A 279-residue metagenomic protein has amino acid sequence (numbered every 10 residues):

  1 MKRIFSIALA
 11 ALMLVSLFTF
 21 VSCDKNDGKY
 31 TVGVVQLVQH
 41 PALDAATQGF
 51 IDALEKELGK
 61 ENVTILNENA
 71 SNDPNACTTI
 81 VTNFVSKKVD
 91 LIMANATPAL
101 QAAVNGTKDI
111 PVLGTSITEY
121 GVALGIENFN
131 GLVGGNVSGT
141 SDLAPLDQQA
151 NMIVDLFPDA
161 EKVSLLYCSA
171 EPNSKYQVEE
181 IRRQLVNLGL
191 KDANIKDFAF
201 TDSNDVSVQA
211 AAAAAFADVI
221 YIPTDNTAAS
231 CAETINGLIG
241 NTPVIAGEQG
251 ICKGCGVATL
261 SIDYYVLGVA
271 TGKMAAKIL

Functional and structural regions predicted by a protein language model:
M1-T31, K56, K60: Short, low-complexity disordered leader/linker segments with a strong preference for bacterial N-terminal type II
N26, Q48-N69, G189: Signal peptide-proximal N-terminal region of secreted/periplasmic/extracellular or secretory-lumen proteins
T31-I51, L66-N75, A170, D225: Extracytoplasmic "Venus flytrap"
V32-V34, F50, S138-L188: An alpha-beta-alpha
L66-N128, T224-G247: Beta-alpha junction/loop-to-helix N-cap segments that form part of ligand/metal-binding clefts
Y120-K162, I262-L279: Hydrophobic alpha-helical segments within soluble ligand-binding/sensing domains
P172-T242, E248: Pocket-lining segment of extracytoplasmic ligand-binding domains
T242-A258: Periplasmic-binding protein-like
